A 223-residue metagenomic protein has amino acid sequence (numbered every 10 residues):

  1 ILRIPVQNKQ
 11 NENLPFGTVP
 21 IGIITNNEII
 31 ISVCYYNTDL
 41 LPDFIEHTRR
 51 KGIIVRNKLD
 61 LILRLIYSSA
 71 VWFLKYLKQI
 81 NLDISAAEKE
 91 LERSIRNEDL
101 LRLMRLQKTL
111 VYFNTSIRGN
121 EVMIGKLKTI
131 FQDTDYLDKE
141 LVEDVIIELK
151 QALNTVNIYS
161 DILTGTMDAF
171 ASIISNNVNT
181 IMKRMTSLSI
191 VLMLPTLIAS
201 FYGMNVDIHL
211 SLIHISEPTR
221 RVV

Functional and structural regions predicted by a protein language model:
I1-K51, D83, G119, M123-Y136: Helix-boundary and N-terminal cytosolic regulatory elements
G52-S69, F73, D135-L141, V145: Long, non-coiled-coil amphipathic alpha-helical linker/lever segments that couple catalytic cores to other domains
S69, S85-Y202: Membrane-associated alpha-helical segments
Y76: A small-molecule sensor/coupling module
V191-P195, L210, P218: Proline-centered helix-kink/hinge sites
G203-S211: Short helix-loop junctions at transmembrane helix boundaries
I213-V223: Single conserved hydrophobic/aromatic residue that forms the stacking wall/gate of nucleotide- or nucleobase-binding
